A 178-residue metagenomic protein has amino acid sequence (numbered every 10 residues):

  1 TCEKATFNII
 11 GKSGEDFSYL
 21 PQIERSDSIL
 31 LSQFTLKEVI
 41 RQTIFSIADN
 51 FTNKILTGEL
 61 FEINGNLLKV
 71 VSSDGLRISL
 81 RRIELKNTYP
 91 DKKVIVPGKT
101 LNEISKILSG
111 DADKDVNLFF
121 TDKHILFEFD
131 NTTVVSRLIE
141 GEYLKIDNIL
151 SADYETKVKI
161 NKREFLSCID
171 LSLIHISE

Functional and structural regions predicted by a protein language model:
T1-S177: Structural preference for solvent-exposed beta-strand-turn elements and adjacent flexible terminal/loop segments within
